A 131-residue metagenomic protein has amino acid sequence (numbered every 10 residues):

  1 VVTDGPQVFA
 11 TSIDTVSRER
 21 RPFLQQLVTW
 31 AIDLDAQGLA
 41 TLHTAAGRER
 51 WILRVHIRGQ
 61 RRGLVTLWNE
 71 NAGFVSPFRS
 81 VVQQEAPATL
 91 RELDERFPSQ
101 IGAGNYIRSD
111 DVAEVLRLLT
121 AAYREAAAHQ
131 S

Functional and structural regions predicted by a protein language model:
V1-R108, V112: Polyanion-binding interface signature
I101, R117-L119: A detector for short metal-coordination/catalytic motifs
Y123-A126: Intrinsically disordered, low-complexity regulatory regions in eukaryotic proteins
